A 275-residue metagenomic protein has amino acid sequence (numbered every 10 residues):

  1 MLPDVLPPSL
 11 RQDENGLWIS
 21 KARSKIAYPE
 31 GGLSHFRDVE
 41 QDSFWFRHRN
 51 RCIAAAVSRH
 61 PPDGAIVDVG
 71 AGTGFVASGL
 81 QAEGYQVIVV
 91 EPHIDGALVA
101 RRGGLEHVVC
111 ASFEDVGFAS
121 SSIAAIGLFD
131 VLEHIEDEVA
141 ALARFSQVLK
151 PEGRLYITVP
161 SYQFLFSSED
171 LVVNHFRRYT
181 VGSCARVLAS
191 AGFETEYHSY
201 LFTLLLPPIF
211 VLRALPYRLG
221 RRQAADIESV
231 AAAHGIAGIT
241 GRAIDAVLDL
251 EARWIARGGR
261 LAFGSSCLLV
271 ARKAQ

Functional and structural regions predicted by a protein language model:
M1-S121, A125-F129, A140-L142, A237-G238 (+4 more regions): Conserved N-terminal segment of class I S-adenosyl-L-methionine
R37-V39, L155-R177, V181-A189: Short, glycine-/aromatic-enriched active-site segment of Class I SAM-dependent methyltransferases
V76, F164-S167, L204-P208: Short catalytic/ligand-binding loop motif for oxyanion handling, primarily in non-cytosolic enzymes, centered on
D130, H134: A short His-aromatic
I135-V139, V159: A structural helix-start
V139-R154: A short glycine-rich, Lys/Arg-flanked "PGG" loop and its adjoining helix->strand segment in the class I
F193-T203: Conserved S-adenosyl-L-methionine
P208-A246: C-terminal helical/coil "lid" or tail adjacent to the Rossmann-like core of SAM-dependent
